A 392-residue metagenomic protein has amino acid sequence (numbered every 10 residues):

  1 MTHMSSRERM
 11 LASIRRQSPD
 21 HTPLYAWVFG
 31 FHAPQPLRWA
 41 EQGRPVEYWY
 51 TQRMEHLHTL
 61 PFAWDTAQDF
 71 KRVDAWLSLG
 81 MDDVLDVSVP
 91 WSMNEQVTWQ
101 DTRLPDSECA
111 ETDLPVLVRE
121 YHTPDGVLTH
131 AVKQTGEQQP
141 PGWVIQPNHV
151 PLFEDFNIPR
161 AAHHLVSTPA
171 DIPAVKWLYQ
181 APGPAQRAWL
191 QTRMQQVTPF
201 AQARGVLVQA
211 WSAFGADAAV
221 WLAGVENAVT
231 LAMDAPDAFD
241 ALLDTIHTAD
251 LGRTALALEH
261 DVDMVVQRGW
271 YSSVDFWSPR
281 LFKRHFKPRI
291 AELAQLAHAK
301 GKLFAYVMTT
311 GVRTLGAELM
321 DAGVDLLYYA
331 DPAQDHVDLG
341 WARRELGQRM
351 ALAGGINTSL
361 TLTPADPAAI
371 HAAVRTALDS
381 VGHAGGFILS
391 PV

Functional and structural regions predicted by a protein language model:
M1-A131, T135-I145, P151, Q195-Q196 (+4 more regions): N-terminal basic, low-complexity leaders that serve as flexible interaction/assembly modules and, when applicable, as
M1-E47, V150-V392: Active-site loop segments of alpha/beta catalytic cores
